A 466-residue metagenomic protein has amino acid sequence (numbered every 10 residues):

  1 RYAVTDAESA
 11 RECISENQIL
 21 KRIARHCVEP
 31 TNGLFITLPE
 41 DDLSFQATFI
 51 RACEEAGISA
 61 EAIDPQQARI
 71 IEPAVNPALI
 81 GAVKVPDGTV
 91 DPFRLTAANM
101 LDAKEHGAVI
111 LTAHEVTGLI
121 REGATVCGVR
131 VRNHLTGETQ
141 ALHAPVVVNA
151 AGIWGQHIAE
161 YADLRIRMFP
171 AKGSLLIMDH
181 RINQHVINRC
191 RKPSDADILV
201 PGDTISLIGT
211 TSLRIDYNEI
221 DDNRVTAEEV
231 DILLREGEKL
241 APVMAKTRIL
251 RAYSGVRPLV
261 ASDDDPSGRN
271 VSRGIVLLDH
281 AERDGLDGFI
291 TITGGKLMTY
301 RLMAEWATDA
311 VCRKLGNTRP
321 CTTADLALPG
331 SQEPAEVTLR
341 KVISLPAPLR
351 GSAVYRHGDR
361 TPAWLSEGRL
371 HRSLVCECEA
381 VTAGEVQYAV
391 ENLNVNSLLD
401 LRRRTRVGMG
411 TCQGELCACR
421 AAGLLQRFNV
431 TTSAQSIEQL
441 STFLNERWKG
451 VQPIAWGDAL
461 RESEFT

Functional and structural regions predicted by a protein language model:
R1-Q67, I71, D197, L339-P346: Dinucleotide-binding Rossmann-like beta1-alpha1 core, especially the glycine-rich loop that anchors the ADP
S15-H26, E55-I58, P73, E105-V109 (+4 more regions): Generic secondary-structure signature for well-ordered alpha-helical cores
T37-H106, L111-T112, G118-T125, R130 (+3 more regions): Flavin (FAD/FMN) cofactor-binding and adjacent substrate-gating region of FAD-dependent oxidoreductase domains
P92-R94, D102, H157-E160, R165-S174 (+3 more regions): C-terminal catalytic lobe of FAD-dependent flavoproteins
L135-V146, A150: Core beta-strand elements of the Rossmann-like FAD/NAD(P) dinucleotide-binding domain in flavoenzyme oxidoreductases
G414-F428: Alpha-helical interaction/regulatory segments in DNA maintenance proteins
V430-T466: Low-complexity, small/polar and acidic-rich linker and loop segments
